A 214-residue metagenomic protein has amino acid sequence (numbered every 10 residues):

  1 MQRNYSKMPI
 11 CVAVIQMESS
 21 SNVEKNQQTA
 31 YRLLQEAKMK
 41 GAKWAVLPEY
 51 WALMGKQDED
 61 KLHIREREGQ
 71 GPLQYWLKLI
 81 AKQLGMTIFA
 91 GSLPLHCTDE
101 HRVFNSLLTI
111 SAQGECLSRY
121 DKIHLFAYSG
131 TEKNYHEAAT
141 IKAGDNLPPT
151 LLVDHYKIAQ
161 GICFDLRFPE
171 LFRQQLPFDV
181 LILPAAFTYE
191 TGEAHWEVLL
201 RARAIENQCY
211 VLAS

Functional and structural regions predicted by a protein language model:
K7-A13: Extreme N-terminal starter segment of soluble prokaryotic enzymes
V12, N26, L34-H63, A81 (+3 more regions): Active-site beta-strand/loop signature of hydrolases that rely on acidic residues for catalysis
Q16-N22: Short polar catalytic/cofactor-binding loops
S21, W51-M54, H124-F126: Feature marks short, surface-exposed loop/turn motifs that line or immediately flank catalytic pockets and channel
K25-L34, L166-R173: Short, acidic/polar
E66, T98-L176, Y189-V198: Active-site catalytic loop in hydrolytic enzyme cores
G69-A90, K157, L166-S214: CN hydrolase (nitrilase-like) catalytic-core segments centered on the catalytic cysteine and neighboring Lys/Glu
G91-H96: Short beta-strand-to-loop element that shapes/binds the nucleotide-sugar donor at the catalytic cleft/hinge
